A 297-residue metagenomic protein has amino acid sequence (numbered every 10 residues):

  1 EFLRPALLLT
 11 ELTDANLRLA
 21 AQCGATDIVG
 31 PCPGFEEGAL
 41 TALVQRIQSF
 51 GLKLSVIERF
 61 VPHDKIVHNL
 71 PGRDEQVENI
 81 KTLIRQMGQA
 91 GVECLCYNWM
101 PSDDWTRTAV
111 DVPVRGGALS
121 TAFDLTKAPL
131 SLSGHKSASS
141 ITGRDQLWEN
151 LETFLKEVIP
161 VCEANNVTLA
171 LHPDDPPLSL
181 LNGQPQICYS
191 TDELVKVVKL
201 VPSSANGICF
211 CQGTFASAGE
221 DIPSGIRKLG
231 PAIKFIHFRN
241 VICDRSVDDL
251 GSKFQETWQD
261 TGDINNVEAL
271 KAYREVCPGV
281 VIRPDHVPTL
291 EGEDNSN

Functional and structural regions predicted by a protein language model:
E1-E157, E163, A170, K199 (+4 more regions): N-terminal pre-domain/capping segments
F2-A6, R18-L19, I66-V67, V77-E78 (+7 more regions): Histidine-acidic metal/acid-base catalytic patches
H172-P176: Active-site cradle of extracellular carbohydrate-active enzymes
